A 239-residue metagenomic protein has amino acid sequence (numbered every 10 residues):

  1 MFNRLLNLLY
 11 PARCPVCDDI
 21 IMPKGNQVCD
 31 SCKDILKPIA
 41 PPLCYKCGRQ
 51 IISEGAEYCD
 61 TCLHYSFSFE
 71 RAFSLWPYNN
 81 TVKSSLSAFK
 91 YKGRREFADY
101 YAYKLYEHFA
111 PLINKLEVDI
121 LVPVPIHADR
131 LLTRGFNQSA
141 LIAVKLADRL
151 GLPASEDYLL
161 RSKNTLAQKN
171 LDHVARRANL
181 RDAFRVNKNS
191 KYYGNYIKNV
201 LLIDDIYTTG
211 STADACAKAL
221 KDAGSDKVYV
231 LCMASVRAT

Functional and structural regions predicted by a protein language model:
M1-T239: Glycine-rich phosphate/pyrophosphate-handling loop used in enzymes and phosphotransfer proteins
